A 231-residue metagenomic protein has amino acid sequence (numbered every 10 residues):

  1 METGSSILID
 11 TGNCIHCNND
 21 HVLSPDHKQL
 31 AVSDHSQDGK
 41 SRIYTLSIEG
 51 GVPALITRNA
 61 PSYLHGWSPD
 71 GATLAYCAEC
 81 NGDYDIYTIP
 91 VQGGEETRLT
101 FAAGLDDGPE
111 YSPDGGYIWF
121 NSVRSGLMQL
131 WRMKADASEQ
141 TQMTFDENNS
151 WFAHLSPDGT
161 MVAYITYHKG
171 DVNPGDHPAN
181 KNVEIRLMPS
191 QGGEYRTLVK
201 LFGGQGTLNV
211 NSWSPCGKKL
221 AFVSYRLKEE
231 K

Functional and structural regions predicted by a protein language model:
M1-K231: Sequence signature of WD/YWTD-type beta-propeller architectures
